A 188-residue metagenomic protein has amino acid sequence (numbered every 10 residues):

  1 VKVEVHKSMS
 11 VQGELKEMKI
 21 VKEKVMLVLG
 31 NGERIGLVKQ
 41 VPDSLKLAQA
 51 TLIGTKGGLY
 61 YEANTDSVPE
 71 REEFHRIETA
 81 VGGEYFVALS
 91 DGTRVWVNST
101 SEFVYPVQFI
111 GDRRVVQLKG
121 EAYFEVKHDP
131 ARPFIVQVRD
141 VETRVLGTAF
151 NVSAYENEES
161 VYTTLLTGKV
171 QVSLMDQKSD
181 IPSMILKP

Functional and structural regions predicted by a protein language model:
V1-Y162, Q171-P188: Short acidic/polar, Gly/Pro-enriched loop/turn segments located at secondary-structure boundaries
